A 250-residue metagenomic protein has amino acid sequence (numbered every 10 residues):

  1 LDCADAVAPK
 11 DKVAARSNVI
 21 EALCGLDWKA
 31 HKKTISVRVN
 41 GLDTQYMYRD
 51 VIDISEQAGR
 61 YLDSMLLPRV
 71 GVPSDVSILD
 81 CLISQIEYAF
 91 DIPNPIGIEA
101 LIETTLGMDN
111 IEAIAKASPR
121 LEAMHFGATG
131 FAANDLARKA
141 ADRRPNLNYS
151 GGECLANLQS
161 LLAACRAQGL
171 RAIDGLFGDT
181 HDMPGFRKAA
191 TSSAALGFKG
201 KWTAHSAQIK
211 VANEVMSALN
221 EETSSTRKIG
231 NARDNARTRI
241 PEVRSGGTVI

Functional and structural regions predicted by a protein language model:
L1-I250: Expand to "…catalyze enediolate/carbanion chemistry for C-C bond making/breaking, isomerization, decarboxylation
